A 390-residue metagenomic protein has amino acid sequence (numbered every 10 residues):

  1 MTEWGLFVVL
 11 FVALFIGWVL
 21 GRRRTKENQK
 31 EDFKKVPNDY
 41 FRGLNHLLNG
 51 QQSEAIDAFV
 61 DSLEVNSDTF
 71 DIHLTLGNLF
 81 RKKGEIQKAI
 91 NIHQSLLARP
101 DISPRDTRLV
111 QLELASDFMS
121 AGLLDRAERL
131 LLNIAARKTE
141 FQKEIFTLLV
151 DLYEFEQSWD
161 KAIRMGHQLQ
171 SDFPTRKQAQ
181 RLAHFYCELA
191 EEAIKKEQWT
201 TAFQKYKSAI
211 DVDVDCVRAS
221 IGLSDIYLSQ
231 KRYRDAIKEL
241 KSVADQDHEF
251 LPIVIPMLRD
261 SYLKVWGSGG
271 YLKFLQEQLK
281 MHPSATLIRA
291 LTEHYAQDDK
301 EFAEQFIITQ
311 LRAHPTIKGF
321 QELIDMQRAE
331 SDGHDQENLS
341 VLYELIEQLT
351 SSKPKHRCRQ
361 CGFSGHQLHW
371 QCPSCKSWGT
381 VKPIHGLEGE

Functional and structural regions predicted by a protein language model:
M1-E27: N-terminal signal-anchor transmembrane alpha helix of single-pass membrane proteins, serving as the membrane-anchoring
D32-D68, T75, R81-E85, N91 (+3 more regions): Alpha-helical segment of the N-proximal tetratricopeptide repeat
H46, F80, F118, Y153 (+6 more regions): Residue at a conserved register position within TPR or TPR-like alpha-solenoid repeats
N49, K83, A121, E156 (+5 more regions): Structural motif corresponding to the intra-repeat A-B loop/turn of tetratricopeptide repeats
S67, D101, R105, T139-E140 (+5 more regions): Short coil turns that delineate tetratricopeptide repeat
I72, D106, V110, E144-I145 (+6 more regions): TPR alpha-solenoid repeat register
I90-A98, L124-I134, K161-S171, W199-K207 (+4 more regions): Alpha-helical repeat scaffolds
